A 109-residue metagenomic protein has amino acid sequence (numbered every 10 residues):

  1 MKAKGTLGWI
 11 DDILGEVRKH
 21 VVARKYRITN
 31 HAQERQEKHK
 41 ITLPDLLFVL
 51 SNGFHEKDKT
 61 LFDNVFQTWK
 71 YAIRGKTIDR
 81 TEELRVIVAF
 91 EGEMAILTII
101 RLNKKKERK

Functional and structural regions predicted by a protein language model:
M1-K109: Ribonuclease/tRNase effector modules and their secretory precursors
